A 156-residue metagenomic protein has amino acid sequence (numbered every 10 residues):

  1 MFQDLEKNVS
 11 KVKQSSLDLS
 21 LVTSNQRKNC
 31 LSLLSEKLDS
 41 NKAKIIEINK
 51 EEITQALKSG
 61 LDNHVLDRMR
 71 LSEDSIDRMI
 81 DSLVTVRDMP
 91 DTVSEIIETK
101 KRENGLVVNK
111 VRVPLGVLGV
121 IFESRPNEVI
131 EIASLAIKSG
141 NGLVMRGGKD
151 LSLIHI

Functional and structural regions predicted by a protein language model:
M1-V107: N-terminal Rossmann-like NAD(P)+-binding subdomain of aldehyde/semialdehyde dehydrogenases
S82, V117-V120: Residue-level recognition of specific faces of alpha-helices
V108-V117: N-terminal small/glycine-rich loop or linker at the start of catalytic domains across soluble metabolic enzymes
R125-I132: Short glycine/serine/threonine-rich phosphate/pyrophosphate-binding segments that cradle anionic phosphate groups
A136-K138: Short hydrophobic alpha-helices that are characteristic scaffold elements of the AMP-binding
M145-K149: Short beta->alpha connector loops at strand-helix junctions that form conserved, small/polar/Pro-enriched
I154-I156: Conserved small/polar residues in nucleotide/adenosyl-binding loops
